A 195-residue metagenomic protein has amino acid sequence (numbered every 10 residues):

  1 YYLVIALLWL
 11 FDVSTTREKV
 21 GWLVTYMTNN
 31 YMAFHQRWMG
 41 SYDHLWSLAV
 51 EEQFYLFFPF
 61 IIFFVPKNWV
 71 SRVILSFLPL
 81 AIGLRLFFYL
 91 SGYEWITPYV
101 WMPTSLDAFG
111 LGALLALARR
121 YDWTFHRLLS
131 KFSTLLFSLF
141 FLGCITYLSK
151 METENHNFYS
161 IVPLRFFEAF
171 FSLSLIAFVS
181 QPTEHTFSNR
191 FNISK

Functional and structural regions predicted by a protein language model:
Y1-A6, A49-F63, S105, L111: Conserved beta-strand->loop/alpha-helix structural units within folded catalytic cores of enzymes with alpha/beta
L3, L7, F11, I61 (+5 more regions): Alpha-helical membrane-inserting segments
L3-L7, V24, F57, I61 (+3 more regions): Lipid-exposed faces of alpha-helical membrane segments in multi-pass integral membrane proteins
I5-L48, L80-V100, D107, F170-S172: Membrane-interface helix-loop-helix regions
S14, Y31-R37, F64, Y93-K195: Alpha-helical transmembrane segments in multi-pass integral membrane proteins
E18-K19, V70-I74, Y159-L164: Short, aromatic-rich membrane-interface segments at the entry and exit of alpha-helical transmembrane domains
S47-L48, V70-V73, F109: Alpha-helical transmembrane segments and their helix-entry boundary regions
E52-L80, Y89, A116-L135: Solvent-exposed interhelical
